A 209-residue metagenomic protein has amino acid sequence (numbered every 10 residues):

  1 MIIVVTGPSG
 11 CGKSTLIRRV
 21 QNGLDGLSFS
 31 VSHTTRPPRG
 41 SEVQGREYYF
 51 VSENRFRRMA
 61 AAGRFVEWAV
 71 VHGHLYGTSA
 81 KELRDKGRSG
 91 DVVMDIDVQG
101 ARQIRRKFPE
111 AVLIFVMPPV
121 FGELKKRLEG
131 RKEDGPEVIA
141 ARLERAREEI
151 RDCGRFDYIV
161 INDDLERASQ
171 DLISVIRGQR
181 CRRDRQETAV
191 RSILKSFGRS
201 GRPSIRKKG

Functional and structural regions predicted by a protein language model:
I2-V4: Short hydrophobic/aromatic beta-strand immediately N-terminal to the Walker A/P-loop
T6-P8: P-loop (Walker A) phosphate-binding loop of NTP-binding proteins
K13: Conserved lysine of the Walker
L16-I17: Post-Walker A alpha-helix
N22-S30: Post-Walker A helix-loop "phosphate-sensing" segment adjacent to the P-loop in P-loop NTPases
T34-V92, Q99-R102: ATP-dependent small-molecule kinase phosphotransfer cores that center on conserved nucleotide phosphate-binding segments
V93-D97, R106-G130, I161-N162: Conserved phosphate-donor/acceptor-positioning beta-strand/loop module used by diverse small-molecule
E133-D134, R151-G209: NTP-dependent small-molecule kinase module
